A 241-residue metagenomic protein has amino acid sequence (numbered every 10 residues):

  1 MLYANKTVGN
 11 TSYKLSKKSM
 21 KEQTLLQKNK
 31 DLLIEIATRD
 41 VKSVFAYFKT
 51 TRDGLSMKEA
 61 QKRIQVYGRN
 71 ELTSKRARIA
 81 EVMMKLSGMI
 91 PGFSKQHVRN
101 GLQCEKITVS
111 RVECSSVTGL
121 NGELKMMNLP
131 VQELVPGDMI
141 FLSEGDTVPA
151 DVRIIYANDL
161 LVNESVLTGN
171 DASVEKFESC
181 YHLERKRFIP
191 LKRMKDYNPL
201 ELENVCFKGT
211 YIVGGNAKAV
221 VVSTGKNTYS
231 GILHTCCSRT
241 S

Functional and structural regions predicted by a protein language model:
M1-S241: Conserved cytosolic headpiece of P-type ATPases
